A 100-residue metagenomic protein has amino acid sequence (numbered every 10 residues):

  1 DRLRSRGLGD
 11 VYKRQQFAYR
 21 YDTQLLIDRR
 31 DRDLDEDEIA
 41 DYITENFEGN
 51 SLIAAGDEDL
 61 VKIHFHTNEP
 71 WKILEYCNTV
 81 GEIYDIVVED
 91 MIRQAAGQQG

Functional and structural regions predicted by a protein language model:
D1-Y12: Single conserved hydrophobic/aromatic residue that forms the stacking wall/gate of nucleotide- or nucleobase-binding
D10-Q16, V88-G100: Long, charged amphipathic helices and adjacent flexible linkers at domain junctions
K13-R30: Short glycine-/aliphatic-rich beta-strand segments at the starts of folded cytosolic domains
L25-G49, L74: Short amphipathic alpha-helix segments
L52-A54, G81-A95: Conserved short beta-strand edge segments in small beta-sheet-based binding/regulatory domains
A55-L60: Short Gly/Ser/Thr- and Asp/Glu-enriched loop/turn motifs at secondary-structure junctions
E69-D85: Charge-rich, low-aromatic oligomerization/scaffolding segments with amphipathic character
